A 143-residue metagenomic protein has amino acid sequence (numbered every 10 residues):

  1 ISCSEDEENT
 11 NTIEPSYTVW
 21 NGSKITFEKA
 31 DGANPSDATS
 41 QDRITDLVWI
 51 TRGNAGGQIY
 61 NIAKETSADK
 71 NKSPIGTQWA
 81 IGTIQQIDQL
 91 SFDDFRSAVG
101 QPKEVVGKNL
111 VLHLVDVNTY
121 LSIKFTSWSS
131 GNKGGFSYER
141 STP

Functional and structural regions predicted by a protein language model:
I1-W20: Bacterial Sec-dependent N-terminal signal peptides
P15-K103: Surface-exposed helix/loop patches within compact recognition domains
D88-K133: Acidic, glycine-rich flexible loop segments
G134-P143: Short, surface-exposed beta-strand/strand-loop-strand elements in extracellular ectodomains
